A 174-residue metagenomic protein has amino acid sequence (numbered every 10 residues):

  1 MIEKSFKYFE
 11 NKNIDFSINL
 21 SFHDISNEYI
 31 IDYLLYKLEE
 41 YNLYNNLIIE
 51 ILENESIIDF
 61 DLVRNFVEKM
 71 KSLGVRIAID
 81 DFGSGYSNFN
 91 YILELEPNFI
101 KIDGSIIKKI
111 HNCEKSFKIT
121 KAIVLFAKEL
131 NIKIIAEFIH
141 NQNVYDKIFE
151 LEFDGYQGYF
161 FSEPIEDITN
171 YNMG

Functional and structural regions predicted by a protein language model:
M1-L62, F138: Catalytic core of bacterial c-di-GMP phosphodiesterases, primarily the EAL and HD-GYP domains, capturing alpha-helical
K7, Y29-Y36, L62-S72, K118-L125 (+1 more regions): Alpha-helical scaffolding segments of alpha/beta enzyme cores, especially the outer helices of TIM-barrel or partial
E10-N11, E40-Y44, S72, E94 (+2 more regions): Alpha-helix termination/capping residues and helix-transition junctions
S21-D24, E50-I58, V75-G174: EAL-family c-di-GMP phosphodiesterase catalytic domain
K37-E40, E68, F89-Y91: Short, flexible, glycine/charge-rich loop motifs used to bind or transfer phosphoryl groups or to couple energy/partner
